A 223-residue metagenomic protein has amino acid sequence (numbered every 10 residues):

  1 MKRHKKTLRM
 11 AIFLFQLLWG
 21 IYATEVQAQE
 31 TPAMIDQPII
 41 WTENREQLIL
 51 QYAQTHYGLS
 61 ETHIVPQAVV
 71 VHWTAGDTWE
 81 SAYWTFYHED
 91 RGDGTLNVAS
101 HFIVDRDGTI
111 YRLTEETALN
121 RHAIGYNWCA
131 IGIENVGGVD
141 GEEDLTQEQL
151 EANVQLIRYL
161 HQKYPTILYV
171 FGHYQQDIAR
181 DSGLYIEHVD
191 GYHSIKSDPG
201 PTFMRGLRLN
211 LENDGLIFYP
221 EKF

Functional and structural regions predicted by a protein language model:
K2-A11: Bacterial N-terminal signal peptides that target proteins for export
A11-G20: Bacterial N-terminal signal peptides
T24-A123: N-terminal catalytic cores of peptidoglycan-degrading enzymes
Q29-R45, V139-F223: Basic/polar, cationic surfaces and motifs that engage anionic cell-wall and phosphate/carboxylate ligands
T117-L119, G132-D144: Substrate-binding clefts and substrate-entry loops adjacent to catalytic sites of polymer-processing enzymes acting on
I124-C129: Flexible, solvent-exposed short loops/turns enriched in glycine
